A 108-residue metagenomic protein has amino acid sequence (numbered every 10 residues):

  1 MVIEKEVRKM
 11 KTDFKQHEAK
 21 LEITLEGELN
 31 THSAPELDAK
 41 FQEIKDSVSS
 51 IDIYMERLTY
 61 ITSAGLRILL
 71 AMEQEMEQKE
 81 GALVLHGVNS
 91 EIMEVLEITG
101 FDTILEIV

Functional and structural regions predicted by a protein language model:
M1-T24: Short beta-strand/loop segment at the start of cytosolic alpha/beta domains
T31-I104: Amphipathic alpha-helical interaction surfaces in cytosolic regulatory modules
E106-V108: Short acidic-hydrophobic, aromatic-tinged amphipathic segments that line or gate anion-handling sites
